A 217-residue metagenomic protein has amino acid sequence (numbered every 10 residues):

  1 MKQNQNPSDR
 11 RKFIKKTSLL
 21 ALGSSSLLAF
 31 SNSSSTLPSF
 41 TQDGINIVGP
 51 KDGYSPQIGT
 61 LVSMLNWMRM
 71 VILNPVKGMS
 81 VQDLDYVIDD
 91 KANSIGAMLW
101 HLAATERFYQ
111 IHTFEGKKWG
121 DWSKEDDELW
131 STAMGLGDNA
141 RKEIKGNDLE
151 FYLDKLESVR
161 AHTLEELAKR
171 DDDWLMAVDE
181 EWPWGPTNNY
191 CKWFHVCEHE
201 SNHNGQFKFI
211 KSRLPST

Functional and structural regions predicted by a protein language model:
M1-S8, K12: N-terminal secretory signal peptides
R10-S33: N-terminal export leaders
L22, V81-L84, R107, A161 (+1 more regions): Generic structural signal for secondary-structure transition and capping sites
S31-T41: Signal peptide processing junction and immediate N-terminal pro/mature segment of secreted/exported proteins
Q42-G44, V48-K51, V62-V76, L84-G135 (+1 more regions): Short, contiguous alpha-helical
P50, Y54-I58, R141-L149, P186-N189: A short, mixed-charge helix-start or loop-turn motif at secondary-structure junctions
S80, A168-D171, K211: A structural signal for long alpha-helical coiled-coils and helix-turn connectors that form the cytosolic signaling
T132-M176, K192: Acidic/histidine-rich alpha-helical segments that form the ligand environment of transition-metal centers
